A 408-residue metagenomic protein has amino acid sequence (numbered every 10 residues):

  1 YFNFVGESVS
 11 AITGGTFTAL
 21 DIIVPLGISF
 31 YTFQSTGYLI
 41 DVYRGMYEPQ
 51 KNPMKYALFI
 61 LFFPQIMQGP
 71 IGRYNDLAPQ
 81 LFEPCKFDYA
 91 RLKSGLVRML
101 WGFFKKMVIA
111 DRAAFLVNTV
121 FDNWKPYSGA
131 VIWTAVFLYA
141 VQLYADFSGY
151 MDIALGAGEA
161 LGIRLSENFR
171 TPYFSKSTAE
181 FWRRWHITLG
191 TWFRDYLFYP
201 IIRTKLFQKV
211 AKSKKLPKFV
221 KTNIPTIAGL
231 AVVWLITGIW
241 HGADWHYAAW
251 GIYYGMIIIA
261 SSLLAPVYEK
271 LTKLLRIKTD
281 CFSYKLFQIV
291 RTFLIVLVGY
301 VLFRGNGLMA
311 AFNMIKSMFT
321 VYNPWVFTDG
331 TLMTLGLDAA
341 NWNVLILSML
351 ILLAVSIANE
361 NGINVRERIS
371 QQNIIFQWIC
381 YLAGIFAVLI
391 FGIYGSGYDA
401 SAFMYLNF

Functional and structural regions predicted by a protein language model:
Y1-N407: Membrane-embedded transmembrane alpha-helical bundles that form the catalytic cores of multi-pass lipid-modifying
